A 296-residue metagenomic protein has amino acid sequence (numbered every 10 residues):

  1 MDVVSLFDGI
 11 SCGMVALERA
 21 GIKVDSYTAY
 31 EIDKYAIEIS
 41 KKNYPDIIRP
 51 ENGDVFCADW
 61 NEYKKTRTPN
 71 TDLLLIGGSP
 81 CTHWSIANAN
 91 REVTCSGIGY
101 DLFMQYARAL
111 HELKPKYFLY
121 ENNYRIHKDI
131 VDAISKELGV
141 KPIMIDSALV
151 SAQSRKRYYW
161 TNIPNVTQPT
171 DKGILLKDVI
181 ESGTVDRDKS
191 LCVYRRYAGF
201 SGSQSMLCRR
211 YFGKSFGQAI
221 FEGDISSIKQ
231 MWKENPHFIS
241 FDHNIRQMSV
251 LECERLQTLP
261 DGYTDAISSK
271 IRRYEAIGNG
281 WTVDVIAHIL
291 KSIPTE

Functional and structural regions predicted by a protein language model:
M1-E296: Conserved active-site and SAM-binding loop architecture of S-adenosyl-L-methionine-dependent nucleic-acid
